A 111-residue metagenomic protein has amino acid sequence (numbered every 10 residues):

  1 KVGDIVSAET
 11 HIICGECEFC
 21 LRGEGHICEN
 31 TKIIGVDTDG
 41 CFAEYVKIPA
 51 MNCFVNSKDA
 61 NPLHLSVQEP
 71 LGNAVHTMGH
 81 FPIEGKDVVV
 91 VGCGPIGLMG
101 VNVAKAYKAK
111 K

Functional and structural regions predicted by a protein language model:
K1-E18, S57-A60: Glycine-rich beta-strand-centered segment in the early N-terminal region that forms part of a ligand/cofactor-binding
K1-S7, H26, A43-V46: Signature of N-terminal electron-transfer/Fe-S-associated modules in redox systems
I12-N30: Local cysteine-cluster metal-coordination motifs and their immediate loop/turn environment, predominantly Fe-S cluster
E18-F19, D37-P49: A structural motif shared across PLP-dependent enzymes of the aminotransferase-like
C28-I33, G40: Short cysteine/histidine-rich zinc-coordinating motifs and their immediately flanking basic loops
E44-H64: Short Fe-S-cluster ligation motifs
A60-K111: Mid-domain Rossmann-like dinucleotide-binding core that forms the NAD(H)/NADP(H) cofactor-binding site
